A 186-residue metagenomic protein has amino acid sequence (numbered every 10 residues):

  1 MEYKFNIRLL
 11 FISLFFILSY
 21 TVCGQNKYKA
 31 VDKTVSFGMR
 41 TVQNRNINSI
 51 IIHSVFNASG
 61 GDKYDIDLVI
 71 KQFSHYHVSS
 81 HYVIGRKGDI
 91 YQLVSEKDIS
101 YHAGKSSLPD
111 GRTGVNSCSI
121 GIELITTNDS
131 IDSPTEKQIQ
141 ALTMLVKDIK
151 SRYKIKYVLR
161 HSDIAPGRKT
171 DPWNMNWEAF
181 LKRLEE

Functional and structural regions predicted by a protein language model:
E2-F11: Bacterial N-terminal signal peptides that target proteins for export
L14-C23: Hydrophobic h-region of N-terminal signal peptides that target proteins for export in Gram-negative bacteria
V22-R112: N-terminal catalytic cores of peptidoglycan-degrading enzymes
Q25-A30, N44, I125-E186: Basic/polar, cationic surfaces and motifs that engage anionic cell-wall and phosphate/carboxylate ligands
V55-F56, I120-D129: Cell-envelope and extracellular/periplasmic
H75, I120, W177: Carbohydrate-interacting regions of secretory-pathway proteins
T113-G121: Short coil-to-beta-strand
